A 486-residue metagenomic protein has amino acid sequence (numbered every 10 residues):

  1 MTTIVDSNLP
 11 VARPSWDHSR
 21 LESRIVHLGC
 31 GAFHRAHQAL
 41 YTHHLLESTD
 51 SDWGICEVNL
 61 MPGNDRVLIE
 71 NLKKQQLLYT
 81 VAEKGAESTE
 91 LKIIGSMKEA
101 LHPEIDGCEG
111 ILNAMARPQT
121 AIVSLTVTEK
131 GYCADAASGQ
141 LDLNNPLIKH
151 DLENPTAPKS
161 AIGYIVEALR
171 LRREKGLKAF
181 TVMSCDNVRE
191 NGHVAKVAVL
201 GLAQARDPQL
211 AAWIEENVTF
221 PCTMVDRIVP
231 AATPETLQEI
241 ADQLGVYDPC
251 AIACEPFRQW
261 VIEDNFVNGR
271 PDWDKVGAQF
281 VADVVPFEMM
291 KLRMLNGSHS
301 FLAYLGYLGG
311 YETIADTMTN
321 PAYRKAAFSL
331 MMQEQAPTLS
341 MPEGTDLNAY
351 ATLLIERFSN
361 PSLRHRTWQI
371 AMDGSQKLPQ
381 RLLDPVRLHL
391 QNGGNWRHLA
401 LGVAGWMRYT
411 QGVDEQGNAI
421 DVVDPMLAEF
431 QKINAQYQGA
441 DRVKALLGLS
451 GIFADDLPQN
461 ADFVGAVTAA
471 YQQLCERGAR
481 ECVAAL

Functional and structural regions predicted by a protein language model:
M1-L486: Substrate/ligand-engaging "lid" and interaction regions
